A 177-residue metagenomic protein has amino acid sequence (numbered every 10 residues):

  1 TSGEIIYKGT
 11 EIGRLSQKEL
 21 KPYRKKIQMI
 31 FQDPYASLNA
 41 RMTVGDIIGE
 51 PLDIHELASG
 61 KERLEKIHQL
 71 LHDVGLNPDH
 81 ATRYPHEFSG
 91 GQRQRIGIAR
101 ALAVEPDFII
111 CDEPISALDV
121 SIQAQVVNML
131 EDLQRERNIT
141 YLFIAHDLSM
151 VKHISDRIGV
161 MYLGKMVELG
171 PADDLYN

Functional and structural regions predicted by a protein language model:
Y7, E11, K61-D79: Conserved ABC ATPase "signature" region
I12-Q28, I54, D174-N177: ABC ATPase NBD coupling module
Y84-F88, Q92: Conserved ABC ATPase signature
I98, V126: Hydrophobic anchor residue at the start of the ABC signature
A103-D107: A short, proline-enriched helix->beta-strand linker immediately N-terminal to the Walker B motif in ABC-type P-loop
V151-H153: A short, surface-exposed alpha-helical micro-motif characterized by mixed small hydrophobic and charged/polar residues
